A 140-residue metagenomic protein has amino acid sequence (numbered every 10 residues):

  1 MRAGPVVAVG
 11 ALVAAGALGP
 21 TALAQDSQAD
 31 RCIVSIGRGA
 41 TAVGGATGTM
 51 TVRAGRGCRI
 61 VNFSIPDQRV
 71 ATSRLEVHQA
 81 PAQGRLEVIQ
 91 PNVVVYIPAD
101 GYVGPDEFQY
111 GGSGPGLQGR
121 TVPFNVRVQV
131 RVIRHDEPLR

Functional and structural regions predicted by a protein language model:
M1-V9: Bacterial N-terminal signal peptides that target proteins for export
A8-A17: Bacterial N-terminal signal peptides
G19-D26: Sec/Tat signal peptide C-region and signal peptidase I cleavage site
S27-V34, G116-R140: C-terminal edge beta-strand
Q28-G48: N-terminal edge beta-strand
R53-N92: Surface-exposed or secretory-pathway low-complexity segments enriched in glycine-proline and Ser/Thr/acidic residues
V93-P105: Extracellular/luminal low-complexity segments enriched in Ser/Thr/Pro
V103-G116: A short beta-strand micro-motif common to beta-rich folds, especially ectodomain repeats
